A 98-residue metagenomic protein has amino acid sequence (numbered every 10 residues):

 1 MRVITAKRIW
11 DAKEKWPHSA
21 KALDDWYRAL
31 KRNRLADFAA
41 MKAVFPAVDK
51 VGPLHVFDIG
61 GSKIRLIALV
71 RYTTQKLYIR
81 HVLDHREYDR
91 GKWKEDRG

Functional and structural regions predicted by a protein language model:
M1-K63, R71-Y78, R86-G98: Basic, Lys/Arg-enriched alpha-helical interface segments
